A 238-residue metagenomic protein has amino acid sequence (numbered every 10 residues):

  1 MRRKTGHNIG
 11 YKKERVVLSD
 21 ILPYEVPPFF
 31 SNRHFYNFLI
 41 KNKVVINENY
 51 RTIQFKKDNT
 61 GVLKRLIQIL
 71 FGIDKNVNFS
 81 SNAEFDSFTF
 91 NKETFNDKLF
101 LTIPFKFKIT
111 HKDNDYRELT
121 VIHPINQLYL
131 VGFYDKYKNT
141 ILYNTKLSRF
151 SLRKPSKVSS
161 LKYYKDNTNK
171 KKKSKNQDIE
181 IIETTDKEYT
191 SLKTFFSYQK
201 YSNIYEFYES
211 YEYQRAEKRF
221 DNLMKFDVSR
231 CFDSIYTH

Functional and structural regions predicted by a protein language model:
M1-H238: Conserved two-metal-ion catalytic palm core of "right-hand" nucleic acid polymerases, unifying RNA-dependent RNA
